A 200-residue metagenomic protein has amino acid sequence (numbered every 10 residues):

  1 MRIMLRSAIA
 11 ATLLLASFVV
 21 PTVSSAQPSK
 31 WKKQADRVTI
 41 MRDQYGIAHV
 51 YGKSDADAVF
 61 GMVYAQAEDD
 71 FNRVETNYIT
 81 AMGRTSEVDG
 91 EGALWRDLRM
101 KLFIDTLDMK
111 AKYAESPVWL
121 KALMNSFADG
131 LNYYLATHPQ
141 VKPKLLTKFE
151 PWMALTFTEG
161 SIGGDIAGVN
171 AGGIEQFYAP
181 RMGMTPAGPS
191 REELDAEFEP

Functional and structural regions predicted by a protein language model:
M1-L5: N-terminal secretory signal peptides that target proteins for export/translocation
A8-P21: Bacterial N-terminal signal peptides
P28-P200: Substrate-recognition/specificity elements adjacent to catalytic centers across diverse enzyme folds
